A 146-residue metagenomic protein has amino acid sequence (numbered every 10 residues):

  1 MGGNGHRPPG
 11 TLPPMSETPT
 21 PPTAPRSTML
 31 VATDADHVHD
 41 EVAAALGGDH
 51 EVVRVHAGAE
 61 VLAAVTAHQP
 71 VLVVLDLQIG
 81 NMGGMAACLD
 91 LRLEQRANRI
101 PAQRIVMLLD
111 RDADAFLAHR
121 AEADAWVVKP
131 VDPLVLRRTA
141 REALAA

Functional and structural regions predicted by a protein language model:
P25-H37, E41-A43: Conserved acidic segment of CheY-like receiver
M29-T33, V55, V73, L108: Conserved sequence signature across two-component system core domains
H56-L72: Acidic, metal-coordinating helix/loop segments flanking the phosphotransfer/catalytic sites of two-component signaling
Q69-V71, R96-R104: His-Asp phosphorelay/catalytic-motif detector in bacterial-type signaling
V71, L75-L93: Conserved phosphotransfer microenvironments
V73, W126-V127: Two-component signal transduction core modules
A86, M107-A125: Alpha4 helix (beta4-alpha4-beta5 surface) of REC/receiver domains from two-component response regulators
V131-A140: C-terminal output helix
